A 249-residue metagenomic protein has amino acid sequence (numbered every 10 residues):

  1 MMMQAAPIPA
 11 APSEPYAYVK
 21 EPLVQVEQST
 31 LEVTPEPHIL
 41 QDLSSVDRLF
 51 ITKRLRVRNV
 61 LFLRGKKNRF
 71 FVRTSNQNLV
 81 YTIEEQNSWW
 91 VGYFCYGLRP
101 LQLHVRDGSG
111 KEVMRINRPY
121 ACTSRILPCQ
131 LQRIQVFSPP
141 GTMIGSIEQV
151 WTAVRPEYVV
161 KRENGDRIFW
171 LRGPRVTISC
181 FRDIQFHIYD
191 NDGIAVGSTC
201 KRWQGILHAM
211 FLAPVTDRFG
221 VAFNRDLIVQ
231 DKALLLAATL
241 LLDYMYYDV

Functional and structural regions predicted by a protein language model:
M1-Q102, R106-M114, R118-R133, P139-M143 (+1 more regions): Low-complexity or membrane-interfacial segments used for flexible interactions
